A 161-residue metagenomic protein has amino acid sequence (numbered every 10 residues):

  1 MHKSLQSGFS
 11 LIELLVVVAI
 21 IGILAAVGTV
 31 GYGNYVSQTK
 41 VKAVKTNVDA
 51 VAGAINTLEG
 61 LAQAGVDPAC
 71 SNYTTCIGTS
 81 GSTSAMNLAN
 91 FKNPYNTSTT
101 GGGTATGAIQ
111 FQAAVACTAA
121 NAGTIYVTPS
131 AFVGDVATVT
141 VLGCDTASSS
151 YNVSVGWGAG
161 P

Functional and structural regions predicted by a protein language model:
H2-F9, K40-V41, L61, A159-P161: Residue-level signal for functionally critical sites in structured catalytic/ligand-binding pockets
H2-G33: N-terminal single-pass transmembrane signal-anchor helix
F9, Y32-Y35, Y95, Y126: Aromatic side chains
N34-S37, C144: Extracellular/lumenal glycan-associated surfaces
S37-V66: Membrane-proximal N-terminal amphipathic helix
T57-P161: Periplasmic/extracellular, small/polar-rich flexible segments of pilin-like filament-forming proteins
